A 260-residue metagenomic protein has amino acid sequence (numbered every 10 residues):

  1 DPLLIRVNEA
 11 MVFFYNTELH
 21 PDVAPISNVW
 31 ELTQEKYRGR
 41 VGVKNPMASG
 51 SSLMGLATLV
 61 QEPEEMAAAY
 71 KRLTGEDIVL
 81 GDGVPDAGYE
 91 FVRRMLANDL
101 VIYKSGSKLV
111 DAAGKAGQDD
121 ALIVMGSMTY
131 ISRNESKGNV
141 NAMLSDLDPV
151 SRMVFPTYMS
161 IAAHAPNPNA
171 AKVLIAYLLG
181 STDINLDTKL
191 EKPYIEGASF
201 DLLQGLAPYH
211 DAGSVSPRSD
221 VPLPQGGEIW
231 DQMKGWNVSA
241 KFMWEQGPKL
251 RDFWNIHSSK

Functional and structural regions predicted by a protein language model:
D1-F14, W30: A structural signal for short loop-to-beta-strand junctions that line the ligand-binding cleft of periplasmic/secreted
L3, T33, G138-M153, A162-H164: Short beta-strand->loop
E9-V12, F155-M159: Small-molecule pocket liners
L19-S27, Q61-Y70, A165-A171: Short helix-loop capping/hinge motifs at secondary-structure junctions, enriched in acidic/polar residues
W30-S49, L59-Q61: Short loop->beta-strand "edge-of-pocket" segments that line small-molecule binding or catalytic clefts across diverse
A48-M143: Ligand-binding pocket segment of bilobal, Venus flytrap-like solute-binding proteins
T157-K234: Mature extracytoplasmic/periplasmic domains
G226-K260: Conserved C-terminal helix/tail region of periplasmic/extracytoplasmic solute-binding proteins
